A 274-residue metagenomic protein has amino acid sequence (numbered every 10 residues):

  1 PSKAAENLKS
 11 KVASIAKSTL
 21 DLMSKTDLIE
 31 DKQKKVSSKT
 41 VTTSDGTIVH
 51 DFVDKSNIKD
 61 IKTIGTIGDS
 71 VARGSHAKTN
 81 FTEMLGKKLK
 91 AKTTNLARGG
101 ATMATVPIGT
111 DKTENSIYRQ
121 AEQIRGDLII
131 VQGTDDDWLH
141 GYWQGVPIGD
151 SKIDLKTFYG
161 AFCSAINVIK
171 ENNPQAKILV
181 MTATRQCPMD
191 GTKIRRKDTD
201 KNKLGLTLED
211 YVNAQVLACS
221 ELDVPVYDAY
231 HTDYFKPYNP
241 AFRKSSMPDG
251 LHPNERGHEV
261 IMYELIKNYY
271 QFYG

Functional and structural regions predicted by a protein language model:
P1-I67, V71-A77, K87-K88, Q123-I124 (+3 more regions): N-terminal secretory targeting modules
I61-T66, V71-G160: Conserved SGNH/GDSL esterase-like catalytic core that processes O-acyl groups on lipids and polysaccharides
L85-G86, I169, A218-C219: A generic structural signal for well-ordered alpha-helical segments
Q132, L179-M181: Conserved, well-ordered alpha-helix/loop/beta-strand core segments that scaffold catalytic motifs
F162-I166, V212: Generic structural signal for well-ordered alpha-helices, preferentially at hydrophobic/aromatic core positions
N173-K177: A short helix->loop->beta-strand "cap" motif at the edges of active sites that frequently abuts
A183-G274: Catalytic His-Asp segment of secreted/periplasmic serine-dependent ester chemistry enzymes
